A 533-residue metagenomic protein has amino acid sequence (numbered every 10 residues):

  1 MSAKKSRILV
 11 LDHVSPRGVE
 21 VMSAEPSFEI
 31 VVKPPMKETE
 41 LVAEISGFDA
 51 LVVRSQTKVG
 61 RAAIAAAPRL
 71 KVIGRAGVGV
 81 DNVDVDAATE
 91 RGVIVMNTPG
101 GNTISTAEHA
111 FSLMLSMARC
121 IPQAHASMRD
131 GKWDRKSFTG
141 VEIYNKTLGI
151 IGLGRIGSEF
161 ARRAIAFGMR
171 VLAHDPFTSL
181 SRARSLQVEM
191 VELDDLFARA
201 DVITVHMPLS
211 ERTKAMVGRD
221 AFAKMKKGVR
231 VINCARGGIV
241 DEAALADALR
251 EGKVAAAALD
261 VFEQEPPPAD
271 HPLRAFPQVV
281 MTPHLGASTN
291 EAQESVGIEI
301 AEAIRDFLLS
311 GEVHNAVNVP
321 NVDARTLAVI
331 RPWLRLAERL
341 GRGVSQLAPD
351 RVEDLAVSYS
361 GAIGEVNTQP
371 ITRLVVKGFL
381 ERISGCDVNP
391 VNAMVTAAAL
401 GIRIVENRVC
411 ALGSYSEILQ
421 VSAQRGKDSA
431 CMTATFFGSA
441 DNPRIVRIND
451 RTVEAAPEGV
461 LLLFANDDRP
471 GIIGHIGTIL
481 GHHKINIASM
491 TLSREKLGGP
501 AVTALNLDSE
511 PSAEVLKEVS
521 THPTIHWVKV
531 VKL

Functional and structural regions predicted by a protein language model:
M1-M96, G218: An N-terminal-biased, well-structured beta-alpha scaffold segment characteristic of Rossmann-like dinucleotide-binding
V14, F177, S493: Residues in the short beta-alpha loop(s) of Rossmann-like NAD(P)-binding domains
K33-P34, R54, A76-G77, G92-I104 (+4 more regions): Short beta->alpha connector loops at strand-helix junctions that form conserved, small/polar/Pro-enriched
T57-I64, P176-P272: Rossmann-like adenosine-cofactor binding region
R91, T98-T147, R155, E159-R162 (+2 more regions): Phosphate-binding beta-alpha-beta segment of Rossmann-like dinucleotide-binding domains, i.e., the NAD(P)
R91, V95-M96, R219, K227-L347: Rossmann-like dinucleotide-binding domain for NAD(H)/NADP(H)
S288-L533: NAD(P)-dependent dehydrogenase/reductase Rossmann-like domain
